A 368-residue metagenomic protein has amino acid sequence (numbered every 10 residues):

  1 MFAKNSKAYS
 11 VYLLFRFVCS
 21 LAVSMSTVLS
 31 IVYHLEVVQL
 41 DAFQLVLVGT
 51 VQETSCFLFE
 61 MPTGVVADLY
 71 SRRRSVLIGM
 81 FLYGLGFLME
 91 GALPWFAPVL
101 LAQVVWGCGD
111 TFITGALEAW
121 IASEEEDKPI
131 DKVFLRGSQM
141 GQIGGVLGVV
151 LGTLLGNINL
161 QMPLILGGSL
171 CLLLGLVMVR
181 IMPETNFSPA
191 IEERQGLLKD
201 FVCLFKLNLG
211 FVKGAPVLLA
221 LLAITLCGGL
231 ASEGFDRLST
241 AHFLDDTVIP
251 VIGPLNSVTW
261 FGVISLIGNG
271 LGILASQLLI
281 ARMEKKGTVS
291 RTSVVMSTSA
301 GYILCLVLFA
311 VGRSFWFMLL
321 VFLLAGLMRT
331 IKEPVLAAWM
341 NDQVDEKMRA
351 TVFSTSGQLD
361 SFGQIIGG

Functional and structural regions predicted by a protein language model:
M1-L14, L47-V51, F57-M61, R73-V76 (+1 more regions): C-terminal transmembrane bundle of multi-pass solute transporters/carriers
M1-S6, I181-L222: Juxtamembrane intracellular "pre-TM" segments in multi-pass secondary transporters
F2-F57, V217-S265: Helix-loop boundary and gating motifs at the non-cytosolic
V32, E36, V146-G167, A241-I252 (+2 more regions): Transmembrane alpha-helix termini and helix-breaking/packing motifs in multi-pass membrane transporters
C56-P94: Conserved MFS/SLC helix-loop-helix module at the cytosolic interface between two early adjacent transmembrane helices
F81-W95, A300-R313: C-terminal ends and interior cores of transmembrane alpha-helices in multi-pass membrane transporters/permeases
V104-I143: Cytoplasmic helix-loop-helix junction between adjacent transmembrane helices in 12-TM secondary transporters
M162-R180: Symmetry-related core transmembrane helices of the 12-TM Major Facilitator Superfamily/SLC fold
